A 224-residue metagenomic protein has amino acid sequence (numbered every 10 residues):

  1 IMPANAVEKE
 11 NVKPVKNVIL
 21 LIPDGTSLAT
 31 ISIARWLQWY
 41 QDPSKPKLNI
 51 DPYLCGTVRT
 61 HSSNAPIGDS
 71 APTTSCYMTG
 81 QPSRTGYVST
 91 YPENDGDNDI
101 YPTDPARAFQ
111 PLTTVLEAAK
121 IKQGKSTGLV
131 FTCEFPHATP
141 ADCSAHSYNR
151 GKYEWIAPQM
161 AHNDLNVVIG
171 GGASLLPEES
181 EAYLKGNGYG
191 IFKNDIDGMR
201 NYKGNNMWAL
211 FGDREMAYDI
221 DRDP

Functional and structural regions predicted by a protein language model:
P3-N201, N205: N-terminal catalytic scaffold of extracellular/periplasmic and nuclease hydrolases that process anionic headgroups
I196-P224: Anion-binding catalytic surfaces of enzymes that hydrolyze or transfer phosphate/sulfate esters
